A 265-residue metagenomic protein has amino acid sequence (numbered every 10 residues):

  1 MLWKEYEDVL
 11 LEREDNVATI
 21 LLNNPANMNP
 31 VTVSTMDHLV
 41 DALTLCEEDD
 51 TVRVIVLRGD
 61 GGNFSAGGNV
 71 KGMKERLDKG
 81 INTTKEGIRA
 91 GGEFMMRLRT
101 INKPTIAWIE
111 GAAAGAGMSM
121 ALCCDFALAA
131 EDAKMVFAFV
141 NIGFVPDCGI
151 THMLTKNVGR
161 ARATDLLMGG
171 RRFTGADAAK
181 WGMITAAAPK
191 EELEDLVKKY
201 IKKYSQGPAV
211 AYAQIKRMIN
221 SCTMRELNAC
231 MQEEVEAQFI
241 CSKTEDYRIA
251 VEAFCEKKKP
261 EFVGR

Functional and structural regions predicted by a protein language model:
M1-D60, M96: Conserved CoA-thioester-binding segment of acyl-CoA-metabolizing enzymes
W3-Y6, M96-V210, V235, F239 (+4 more regions): Crotonase-fold acyl-CoA enzyme core
I20, N24, L39, L57 (+7 more regions): Terminal peptide-recognition signature
V33-S34, G68, S119, G149: Generic recognition of short, well-ordered alpha-helical segments
S34, H38, A90, R97 (+4 more regions): Charged catalytic carboxylate motif
G59-R97, A113, R225-E226: Glycine- (often His-adjacent) and acidic-residue-rich active-site loop that binds/positions the CoA thioester
I219-R225: Short, charged, surface-exposed hinge/linker loops at domain edges that act as mobile lids or interdomain connectors
